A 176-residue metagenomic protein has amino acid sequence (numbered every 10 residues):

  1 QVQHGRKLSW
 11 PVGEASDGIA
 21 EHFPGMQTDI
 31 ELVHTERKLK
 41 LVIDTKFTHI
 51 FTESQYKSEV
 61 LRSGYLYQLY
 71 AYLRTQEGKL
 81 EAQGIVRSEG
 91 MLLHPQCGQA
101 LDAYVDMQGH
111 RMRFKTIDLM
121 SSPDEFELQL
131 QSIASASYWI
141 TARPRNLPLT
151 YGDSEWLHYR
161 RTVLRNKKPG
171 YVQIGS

Functional and structural regions predicted by a protein language model:
V2-G175: Catalytic core segments in nucleotide and nucleic-acid processing enzymes
